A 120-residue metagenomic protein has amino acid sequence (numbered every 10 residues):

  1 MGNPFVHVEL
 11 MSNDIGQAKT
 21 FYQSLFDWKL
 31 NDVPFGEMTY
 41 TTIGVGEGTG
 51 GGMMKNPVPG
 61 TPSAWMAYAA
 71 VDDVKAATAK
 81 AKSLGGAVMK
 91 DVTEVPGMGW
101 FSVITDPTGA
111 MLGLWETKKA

Functional and structural regions predicted by a protein language model:
G2-F5, E9-G48, S83, V95: Core segments of cupin and vicinal oxygen chelate
N3-V6, L10, N31-P34, T78-A120: Vicinal oxygen chelate
F5, A64-W65: Eukaryotic phosphotyrosine signaling hubs
D14-I15, D72-K75: Helix N-cap motif at beta-to-alpha junctions
F21, K75-K80: Short amphipathic alpha-helices within nucleic acid-binding modules
W28-P62, D72, P107, M111-E116: Conserved short beta-strand elements that form part of the metal-binding/catalytic scaffold of enzyme active sites
T39-T41, W65, M98-S102: Short beta-strand micro-motifs in enzyme catalytic cores
